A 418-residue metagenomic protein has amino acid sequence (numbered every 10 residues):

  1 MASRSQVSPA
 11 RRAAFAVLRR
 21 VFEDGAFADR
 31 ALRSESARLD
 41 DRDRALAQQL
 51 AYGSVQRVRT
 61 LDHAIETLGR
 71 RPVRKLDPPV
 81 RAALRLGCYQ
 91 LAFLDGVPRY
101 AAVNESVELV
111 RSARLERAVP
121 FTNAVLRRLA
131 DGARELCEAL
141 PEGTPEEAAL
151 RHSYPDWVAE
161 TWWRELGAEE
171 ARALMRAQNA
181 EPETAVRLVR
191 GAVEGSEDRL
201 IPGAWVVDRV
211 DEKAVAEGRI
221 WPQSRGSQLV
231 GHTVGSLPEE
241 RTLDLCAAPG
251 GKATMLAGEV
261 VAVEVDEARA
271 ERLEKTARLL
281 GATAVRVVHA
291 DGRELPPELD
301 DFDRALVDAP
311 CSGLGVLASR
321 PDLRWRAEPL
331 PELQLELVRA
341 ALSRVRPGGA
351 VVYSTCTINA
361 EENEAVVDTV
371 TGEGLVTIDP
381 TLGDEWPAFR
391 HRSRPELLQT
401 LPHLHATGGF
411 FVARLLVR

Functional and structural regions predicted by a protein language model:
M1-R418: S-adenosylmethionine
